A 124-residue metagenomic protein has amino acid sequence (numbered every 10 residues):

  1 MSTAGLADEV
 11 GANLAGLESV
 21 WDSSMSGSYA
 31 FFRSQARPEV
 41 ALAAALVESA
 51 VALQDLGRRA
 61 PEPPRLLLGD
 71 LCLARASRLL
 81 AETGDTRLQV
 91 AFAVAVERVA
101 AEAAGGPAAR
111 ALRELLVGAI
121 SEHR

Functional and structural regions predicted by a protein language model:
T3-R124: Mg2+-dependent prenyl diphosphate-binding active-site environment of isoprenoid biosynthetic enzymes
